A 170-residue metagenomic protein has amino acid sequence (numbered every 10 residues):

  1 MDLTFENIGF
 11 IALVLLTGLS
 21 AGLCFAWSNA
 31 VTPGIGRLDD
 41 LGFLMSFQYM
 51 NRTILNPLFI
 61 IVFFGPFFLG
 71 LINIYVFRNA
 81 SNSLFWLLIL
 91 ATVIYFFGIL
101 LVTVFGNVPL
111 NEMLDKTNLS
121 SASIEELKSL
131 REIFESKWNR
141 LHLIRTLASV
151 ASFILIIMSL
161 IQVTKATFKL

Functional and structural regions predicted by a protein language model:
T4-T17, Y75-G98: Interfacial segments of alpha-helical transmembrane regions
I8, L19-F64, L110-S136, L170: Interfacial loop at the N-terminal end of multi-pass membrane proteins
L16-W27, F96-G106: Hydrophobic alpha-helical membrane-embedded segments
G18, L71, F97, I154-I157: Hydrophobic residues within the alpha-helical transmembrane core of Major Facilitator Superfamily
N29-V31, F47-N51, F68-A80, V102 (+1 more regions): Membrane-helix exit/interface motif
F63-N73, A148-F153: Core segments of transmembrane alpha-helices that mediate helix-helix packing or line hydrophobic substrate/ligand
A91-V93, S152, S159: Small-residue hotspots
L130-V150: Hydrophobic alpha-helical transmembrane segments
